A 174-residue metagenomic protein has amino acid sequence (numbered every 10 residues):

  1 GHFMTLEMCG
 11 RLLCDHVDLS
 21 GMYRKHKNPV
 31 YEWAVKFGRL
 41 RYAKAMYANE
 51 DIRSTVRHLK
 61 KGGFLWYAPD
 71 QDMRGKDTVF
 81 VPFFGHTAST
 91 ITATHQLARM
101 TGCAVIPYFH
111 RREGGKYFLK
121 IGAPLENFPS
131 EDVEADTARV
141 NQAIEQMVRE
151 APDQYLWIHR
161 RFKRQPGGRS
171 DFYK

Functional and structural regions predicted by a protein language model:
G1-E50, D72-T78, P82, H86: Catalytic core of membrane glycerolipid acyltransferases/transacylases, capturing the structured, soluble-facing
D15-D18, E50-K174: Non-catalytic C-terminal accessory region of glycerolipid acyltransferases and related lyso-lipid remodeling enzymes
